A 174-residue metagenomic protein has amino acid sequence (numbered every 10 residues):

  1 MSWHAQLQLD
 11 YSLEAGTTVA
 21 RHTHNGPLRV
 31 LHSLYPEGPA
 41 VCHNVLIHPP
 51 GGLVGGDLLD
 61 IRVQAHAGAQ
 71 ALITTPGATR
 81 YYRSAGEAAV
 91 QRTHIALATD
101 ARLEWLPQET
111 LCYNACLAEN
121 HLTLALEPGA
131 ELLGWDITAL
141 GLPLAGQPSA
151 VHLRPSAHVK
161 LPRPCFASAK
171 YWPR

Functional and structural regions predicted by a protein language model:
M1-V90, S149-V159, R163-R174: Terminal catalytic/cofactor-binding subdomain
T93-L97, A101: A generic, well-ordered mixed alpha/beta core segment in the N-terminal half of proteins
P107, L133-L153, H158: Extended, charged/glycine-rich binding lobes that contact polyanionic ligands
T110, N114-A118: Glycine-rich, Trp-frequent "lid" loop and neighboring beta-strands that shape and gate the flavin cofactor pocket
G129-G134, P164-S168: Short, structured loop/turn "capping" segments at alpha-beta junctions
